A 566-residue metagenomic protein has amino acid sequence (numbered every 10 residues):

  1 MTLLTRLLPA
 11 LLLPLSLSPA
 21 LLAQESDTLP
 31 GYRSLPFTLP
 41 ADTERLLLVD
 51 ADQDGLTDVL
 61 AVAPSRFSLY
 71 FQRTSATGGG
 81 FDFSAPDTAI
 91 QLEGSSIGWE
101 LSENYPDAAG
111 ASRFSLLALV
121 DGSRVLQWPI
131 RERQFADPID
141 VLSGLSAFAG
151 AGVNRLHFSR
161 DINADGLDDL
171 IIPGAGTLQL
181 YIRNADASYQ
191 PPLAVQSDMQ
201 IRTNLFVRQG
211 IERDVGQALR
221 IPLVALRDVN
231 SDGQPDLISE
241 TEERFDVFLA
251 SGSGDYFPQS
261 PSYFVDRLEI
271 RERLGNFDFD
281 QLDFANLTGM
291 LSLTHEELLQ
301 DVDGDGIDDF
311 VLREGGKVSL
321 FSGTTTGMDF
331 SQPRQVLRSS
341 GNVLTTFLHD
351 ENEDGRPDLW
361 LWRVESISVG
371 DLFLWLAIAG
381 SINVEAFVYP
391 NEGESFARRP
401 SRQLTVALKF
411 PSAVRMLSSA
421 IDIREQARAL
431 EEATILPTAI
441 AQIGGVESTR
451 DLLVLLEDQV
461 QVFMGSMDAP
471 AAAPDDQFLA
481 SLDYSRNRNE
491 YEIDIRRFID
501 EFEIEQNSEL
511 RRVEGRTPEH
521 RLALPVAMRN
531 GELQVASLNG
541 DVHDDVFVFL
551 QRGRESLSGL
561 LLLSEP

Functional and structural regions predicted by a protein language model:
M1-R6: Positively charged n-region of N-terminal signal peptides that target proteins for export
L8-S18: Bacterial N-terminal signal peptides
A23-P566: Beta-propeller-forming repeat regions
